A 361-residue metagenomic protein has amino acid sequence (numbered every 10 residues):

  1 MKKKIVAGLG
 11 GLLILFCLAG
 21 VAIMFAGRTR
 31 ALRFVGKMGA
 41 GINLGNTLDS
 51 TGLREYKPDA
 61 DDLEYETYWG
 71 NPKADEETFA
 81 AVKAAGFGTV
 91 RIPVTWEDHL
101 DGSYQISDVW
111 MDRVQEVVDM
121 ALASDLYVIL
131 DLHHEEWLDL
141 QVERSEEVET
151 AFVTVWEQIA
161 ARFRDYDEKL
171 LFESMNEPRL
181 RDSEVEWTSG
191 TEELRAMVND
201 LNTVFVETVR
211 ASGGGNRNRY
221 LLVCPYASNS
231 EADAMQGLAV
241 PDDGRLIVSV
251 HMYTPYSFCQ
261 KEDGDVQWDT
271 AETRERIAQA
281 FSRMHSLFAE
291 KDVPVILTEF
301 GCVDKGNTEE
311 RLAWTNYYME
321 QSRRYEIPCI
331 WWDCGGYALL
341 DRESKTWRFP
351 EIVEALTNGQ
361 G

Functional and structural regions predicted by a protein language model:
M1-C17: N-terminal Sec-pathway targeting helices
L15-F25: Hydrophobic alpha-helical membrane-insertion segments, chiefly the h-region of N-terminal signal peptides
I23-T89, A355, G359: N-terminal carbohydrate-binding accessory modules
A31-L32, T150-D265, T270-A271, S282-C302 (+1 more regions): Active-site region of glycoside hydrolase catalytic domains
L44-A74, G102-I106, R144, S257-I277: Acidic/histidine-rich helix-loop elements that form or flank divalent-metal/phosphate-binding sites at the catalytic
W69-T89, L100, Y104-H134, Q141-S174 (+2 more regions): An active-site-proximal structural segment forming one wall of the substrate-binding cleft that immediately precedes
A271-F349: Substrate-binding cleft of secreted/luminal carbohydrate-active enzymes
